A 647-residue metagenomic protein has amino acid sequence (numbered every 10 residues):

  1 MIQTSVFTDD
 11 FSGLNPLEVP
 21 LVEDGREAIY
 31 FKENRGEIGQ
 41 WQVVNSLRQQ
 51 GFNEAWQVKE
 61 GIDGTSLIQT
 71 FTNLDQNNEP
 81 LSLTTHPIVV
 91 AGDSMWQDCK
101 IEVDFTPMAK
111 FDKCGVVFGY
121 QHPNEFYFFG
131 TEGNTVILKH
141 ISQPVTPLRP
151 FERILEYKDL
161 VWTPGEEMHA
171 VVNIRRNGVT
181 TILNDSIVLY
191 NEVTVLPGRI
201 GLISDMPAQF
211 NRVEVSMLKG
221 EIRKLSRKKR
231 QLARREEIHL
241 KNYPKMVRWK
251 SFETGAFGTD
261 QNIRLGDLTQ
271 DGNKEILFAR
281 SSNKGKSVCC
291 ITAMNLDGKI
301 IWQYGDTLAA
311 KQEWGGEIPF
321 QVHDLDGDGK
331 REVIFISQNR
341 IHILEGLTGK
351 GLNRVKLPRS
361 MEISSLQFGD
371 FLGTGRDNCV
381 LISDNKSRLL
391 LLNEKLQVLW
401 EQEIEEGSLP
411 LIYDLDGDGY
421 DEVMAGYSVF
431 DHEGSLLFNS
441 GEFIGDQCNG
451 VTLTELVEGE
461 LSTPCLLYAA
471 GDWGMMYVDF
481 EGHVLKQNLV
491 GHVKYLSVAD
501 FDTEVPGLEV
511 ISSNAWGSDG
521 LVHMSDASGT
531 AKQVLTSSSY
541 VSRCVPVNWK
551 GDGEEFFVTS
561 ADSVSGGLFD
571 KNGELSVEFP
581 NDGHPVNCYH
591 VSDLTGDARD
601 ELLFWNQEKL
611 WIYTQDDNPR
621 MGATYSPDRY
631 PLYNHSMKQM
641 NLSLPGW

Functional and structural regions predicted by a protein language model:
M1-Q50, E54-A55, E60-G61, T65 (+8 more regions): Beta-propeller-forming repeat regions
F71-P144: Secretory/extracellular carbohydrate-interaction modules and structurally similar beta-sandwich "look-alikes"
W96-Q97, A109, W162, I174 (+1 more regions): Beta-strand-rich recognition domains
Q97-C99, D104, Y157-V171: Trp-centered recognition loops
V117, I137, T180-I182, T292: Beta-strand signatures of extracellular beta-sandwich domains
